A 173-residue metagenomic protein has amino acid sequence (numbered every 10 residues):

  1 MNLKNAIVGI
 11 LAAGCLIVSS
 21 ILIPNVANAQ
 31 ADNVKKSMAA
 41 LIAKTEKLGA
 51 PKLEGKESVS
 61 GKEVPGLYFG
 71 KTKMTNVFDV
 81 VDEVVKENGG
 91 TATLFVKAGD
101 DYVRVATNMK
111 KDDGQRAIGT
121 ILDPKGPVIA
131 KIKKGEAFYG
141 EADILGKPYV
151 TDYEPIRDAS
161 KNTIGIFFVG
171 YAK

Functional and structural regions predicted by a protein language model:
M1-G9: N-terminal secretory signal peptides that target proteins for export/translocation
V8-I17: Hydrophobic helical h-region of N-terminal Sec-dependent signal peptides in bacterial secretory/periplasmic proteins
L16-V26: C-terminal segment of classical bacterial N-terminal signal peptides
A31-M74, M109-R116: Extracellular/periplasmic ligand-binding regions of membrane signal-transduction receptors
K36-G55, V81-Y102, Y139-E141: Short N-terminal helix-loop-first-beta-strand/juxtamembrane motif that initiates sensory/input modules
L67-K73, P148-K173: Conserved beta-strands of PAS-like sensory domains
T75-G89, A106-G146: Extracytoplasmic/periplasmic sensor domains and loops in membrane signaling proteins
D101, L145-Y149: Short acidic/glycine-enriched loop/turn segments that link adjacent beta-strands
